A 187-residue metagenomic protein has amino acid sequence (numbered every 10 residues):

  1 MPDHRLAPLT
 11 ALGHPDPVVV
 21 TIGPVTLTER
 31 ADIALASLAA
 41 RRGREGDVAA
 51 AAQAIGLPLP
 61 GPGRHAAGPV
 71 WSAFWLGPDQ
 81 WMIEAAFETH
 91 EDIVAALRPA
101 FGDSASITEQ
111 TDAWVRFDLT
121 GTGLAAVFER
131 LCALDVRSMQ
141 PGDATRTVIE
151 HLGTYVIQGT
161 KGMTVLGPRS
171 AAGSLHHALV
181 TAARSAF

Functional and structural regions predicted by a protein language model:
M1-F187: Basic, glycine/lysine-rich polyanion-binding surfaces/domains
